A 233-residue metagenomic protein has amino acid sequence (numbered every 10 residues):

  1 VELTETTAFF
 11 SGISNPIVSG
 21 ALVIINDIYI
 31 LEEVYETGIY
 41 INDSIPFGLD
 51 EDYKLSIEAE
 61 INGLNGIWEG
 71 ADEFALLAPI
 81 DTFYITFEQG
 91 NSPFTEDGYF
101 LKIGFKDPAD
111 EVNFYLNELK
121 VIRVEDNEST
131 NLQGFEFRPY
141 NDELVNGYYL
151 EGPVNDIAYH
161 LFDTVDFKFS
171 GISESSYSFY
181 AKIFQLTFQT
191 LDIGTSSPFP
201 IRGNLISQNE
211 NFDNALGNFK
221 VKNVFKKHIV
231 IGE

Functional and structural regions predicted by a protein language model:
V1-E233: A sequence/structural signal for flexible, mid-protein segments enriched in small/helix-disrupting residues
